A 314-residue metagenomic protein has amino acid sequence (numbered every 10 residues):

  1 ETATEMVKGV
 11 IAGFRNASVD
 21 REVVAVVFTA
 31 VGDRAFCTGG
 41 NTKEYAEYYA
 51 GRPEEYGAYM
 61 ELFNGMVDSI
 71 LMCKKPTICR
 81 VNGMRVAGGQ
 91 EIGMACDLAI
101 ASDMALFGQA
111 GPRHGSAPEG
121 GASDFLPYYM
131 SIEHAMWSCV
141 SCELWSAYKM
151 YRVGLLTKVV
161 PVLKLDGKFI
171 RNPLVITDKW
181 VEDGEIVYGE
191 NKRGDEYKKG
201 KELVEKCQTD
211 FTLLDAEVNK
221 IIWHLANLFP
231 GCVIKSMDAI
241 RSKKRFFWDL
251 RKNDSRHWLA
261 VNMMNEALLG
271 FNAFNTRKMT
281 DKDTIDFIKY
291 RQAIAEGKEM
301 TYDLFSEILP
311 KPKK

Functional and structural regions predicted by a protein language model:
A3-V7, Y49-Y56, F211: Flexible, glycine- and charge-enriched loops at secondary-structure boundaries
E5, A12, V19-V24, D33 (+2 more regions): C-terminal alpha-helix plus adjacent terminal tail
M6-V10, Y59-L62, I92, L214: Hydrophobic alpha-helical membrane-association signature
G9, G13, L62-K74: Catalytic-core regions built around general acid/base machinery
D20-R21, G39, C73-K74, V153 (+1 more regions): Acidic-histidine catalytic/liganding microenvironments
A30-M66, R85, R113-G115, E266: Glycine- (often His-adjacent) and acidic-residue-rich active-site loop that binds/positions the CoA thioester
S69-P230: Crotonase-fold acyl-CoA enzyme core
